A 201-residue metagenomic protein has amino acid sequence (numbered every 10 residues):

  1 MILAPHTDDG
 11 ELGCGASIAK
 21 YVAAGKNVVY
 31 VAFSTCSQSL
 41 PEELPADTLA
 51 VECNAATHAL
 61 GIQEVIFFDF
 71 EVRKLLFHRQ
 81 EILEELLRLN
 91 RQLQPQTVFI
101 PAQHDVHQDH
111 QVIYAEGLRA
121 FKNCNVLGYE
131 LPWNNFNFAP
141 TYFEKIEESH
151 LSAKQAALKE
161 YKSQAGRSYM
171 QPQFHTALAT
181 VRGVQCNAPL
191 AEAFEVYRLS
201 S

Functional and structural regions predicted by a protein language model:
M1-L93, R119-N123, L178, V196: Active-site rim/loop-helix segments in enzyme catalytic domains that contact anionic ligands
P5, Q108, S149: Residue-level signal for the nucleotide or nucleotide-sugar donor/cofactor binding architecture
G10, S37-S39, R73, D105-H110 (+2 more regions): Active-site environment of divalent metal-dependent phosphoester hydrolases
F33, A102-Q103, E130-P132: Histidine-centered beta-alpha loop that forms part of the nucleotide-sugar donor binding/catalytic region in diverse
P41-L44, Q111, N137-Y142: Short aromatic-enriched loop/helix-cap "lid" or pocket-rim segments at secondary-structure transitions that line
A56-I62, T97, C124-S201: The feature marks non-catalytic terminal segments
I62, L86-D105, H110-I113: Proline-aspartate-enriched helix->loop->beta-strand connector
H107-G117, N125-V126, L131: Anionic-ligand binding region
